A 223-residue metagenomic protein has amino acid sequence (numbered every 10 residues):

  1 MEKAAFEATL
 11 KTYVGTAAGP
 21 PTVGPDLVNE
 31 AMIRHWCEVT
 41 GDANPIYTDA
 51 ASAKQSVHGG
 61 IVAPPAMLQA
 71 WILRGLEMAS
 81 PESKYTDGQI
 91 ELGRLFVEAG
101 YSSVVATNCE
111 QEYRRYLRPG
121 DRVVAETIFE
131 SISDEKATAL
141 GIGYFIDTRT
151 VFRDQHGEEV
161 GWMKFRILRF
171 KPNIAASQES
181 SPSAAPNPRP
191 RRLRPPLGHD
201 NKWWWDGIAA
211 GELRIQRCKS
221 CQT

Functional and structural regions predicted by a protein language model:
M1-N108, A176-P186, E212-T223: Hot-dog-fold acyl-thioester-processing enzymes
M1-P20, N108-R192: HotDog/MaoC-like acyl-thioester-processing domains
M32, M67, E158, H199-N201: Acidic, low-complexity intrinsically disordered regions
H35, A70, G161, K202-W204: Residues in intrinsically disordered, low-complexity segments of regulatory proteins
V97-V104, A137-L140, R192, K202: Intrinsically disordered, low-complexity segments enriched in polar/charged residues with Gly/Pro, especially when
P196-R217: Short Cys/His-rich Zn2+-coordinating modules
